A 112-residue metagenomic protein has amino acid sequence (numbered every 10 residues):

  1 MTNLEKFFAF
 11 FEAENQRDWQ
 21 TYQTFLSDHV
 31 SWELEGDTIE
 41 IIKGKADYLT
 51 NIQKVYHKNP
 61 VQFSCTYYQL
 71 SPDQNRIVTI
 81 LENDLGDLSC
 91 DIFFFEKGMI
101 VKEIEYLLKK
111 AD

Functional and structural regions predicted by a protein language model:
T2-E5: Alpha-helix N-cap/N′ positions at the starts of helices
A9-F10: Generic hydrophobic alpha-helical segments
Q16-E33: Short, well-ordered alpha-helical segments enriched in acidic and aromatic residues
L26, T38-I39, D112: Outer-membrane beta-barrel domain signature
S31-I42: A short gly/proline-enriched turn/hairpin at secondary-structure junctions
E33, L49-D112: A beta-strand edge to alpha-helix "cap/lid" segment located at domain peripheries
G44-A46: Short helix/turn-capping signatures at newly exposed starts of structured segments
